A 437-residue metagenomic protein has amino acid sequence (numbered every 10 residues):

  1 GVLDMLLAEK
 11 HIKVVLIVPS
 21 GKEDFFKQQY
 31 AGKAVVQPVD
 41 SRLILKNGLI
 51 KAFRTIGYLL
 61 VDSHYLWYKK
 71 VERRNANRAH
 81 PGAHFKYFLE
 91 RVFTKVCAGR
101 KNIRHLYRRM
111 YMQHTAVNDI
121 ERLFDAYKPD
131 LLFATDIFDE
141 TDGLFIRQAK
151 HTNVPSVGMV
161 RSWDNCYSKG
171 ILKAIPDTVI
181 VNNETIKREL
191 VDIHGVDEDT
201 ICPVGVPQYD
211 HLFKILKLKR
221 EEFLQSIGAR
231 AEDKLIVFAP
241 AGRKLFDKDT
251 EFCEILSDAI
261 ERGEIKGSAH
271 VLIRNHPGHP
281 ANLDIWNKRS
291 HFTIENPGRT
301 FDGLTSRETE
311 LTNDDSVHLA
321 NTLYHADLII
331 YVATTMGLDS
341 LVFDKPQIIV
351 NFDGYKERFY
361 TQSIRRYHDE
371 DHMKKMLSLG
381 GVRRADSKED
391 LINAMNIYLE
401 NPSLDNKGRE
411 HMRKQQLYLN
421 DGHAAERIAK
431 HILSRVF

Functional and structural regions predicted by a protein language model:
G1-L7, K22: Short amphipathic alpha-helix
D4, Y209-E308, A385: Conserved catalytic-core segment of nucleotide-activated headgroup transferases in glycan assembly
V15-E121: Conserved N-terminal ligand/cofactor-binding loop architecture of enzyme catalytic domains
R108-N118, T135, R147-E221: Active-site-proximal region of nucleotide-activated glycan assembly enzymes, centered on histidine/acidic-rich loops
D119, F124, G278-M336, F343: Donor nucleotide-activated moiety binding/catalytic core segment of transferases that use nucleotide-activated donors
F124, K128-F133, K345: Proline-aspartate-enriched helix->loop->beta-strand connector
K173-P176, V196-E198, P203, T335-L419: Catalytic binding pocket for nucleotide-activated donors in carbohydrate/polymer assembly enzymes
D421-F437: C-terminal alpha-helical cap of glycosyltransferases
